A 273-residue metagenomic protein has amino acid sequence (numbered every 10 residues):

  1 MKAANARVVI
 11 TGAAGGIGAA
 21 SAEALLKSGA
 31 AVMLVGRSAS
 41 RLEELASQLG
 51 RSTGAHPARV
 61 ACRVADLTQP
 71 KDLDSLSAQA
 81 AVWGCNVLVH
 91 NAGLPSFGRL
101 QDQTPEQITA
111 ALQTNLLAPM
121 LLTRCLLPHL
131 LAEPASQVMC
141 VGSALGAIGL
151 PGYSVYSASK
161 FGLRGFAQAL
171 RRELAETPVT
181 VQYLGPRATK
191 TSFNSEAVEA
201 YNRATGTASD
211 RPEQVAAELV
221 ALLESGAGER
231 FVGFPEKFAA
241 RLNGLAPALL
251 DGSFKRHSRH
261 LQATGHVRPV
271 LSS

Functional and structural regions predicted by a protein language model:
A14-G15: Conserved glycine-rich cofactor-binding loop
A30-L45: Conserved glycine-rich Rossmann-like NAD(P)H-binding loop of the short-chain dehydrogenase/reductase
N91-S96: Conserved NAD(P)H cofactor-binding loop of Rossmann-fold oxidoreductase domains
R99-L100, Q107-T109: Substrate-binding pocket helix/loop in short-chain dehydrogenase/reductase
T123, S159: Active-site helix of classical SDR
S143: Residue(s) in the substrate-gating loop at a strand-loop-helix junction that position the organic substrate next
Y183, R203-A240: C-terminal helical subdomain
